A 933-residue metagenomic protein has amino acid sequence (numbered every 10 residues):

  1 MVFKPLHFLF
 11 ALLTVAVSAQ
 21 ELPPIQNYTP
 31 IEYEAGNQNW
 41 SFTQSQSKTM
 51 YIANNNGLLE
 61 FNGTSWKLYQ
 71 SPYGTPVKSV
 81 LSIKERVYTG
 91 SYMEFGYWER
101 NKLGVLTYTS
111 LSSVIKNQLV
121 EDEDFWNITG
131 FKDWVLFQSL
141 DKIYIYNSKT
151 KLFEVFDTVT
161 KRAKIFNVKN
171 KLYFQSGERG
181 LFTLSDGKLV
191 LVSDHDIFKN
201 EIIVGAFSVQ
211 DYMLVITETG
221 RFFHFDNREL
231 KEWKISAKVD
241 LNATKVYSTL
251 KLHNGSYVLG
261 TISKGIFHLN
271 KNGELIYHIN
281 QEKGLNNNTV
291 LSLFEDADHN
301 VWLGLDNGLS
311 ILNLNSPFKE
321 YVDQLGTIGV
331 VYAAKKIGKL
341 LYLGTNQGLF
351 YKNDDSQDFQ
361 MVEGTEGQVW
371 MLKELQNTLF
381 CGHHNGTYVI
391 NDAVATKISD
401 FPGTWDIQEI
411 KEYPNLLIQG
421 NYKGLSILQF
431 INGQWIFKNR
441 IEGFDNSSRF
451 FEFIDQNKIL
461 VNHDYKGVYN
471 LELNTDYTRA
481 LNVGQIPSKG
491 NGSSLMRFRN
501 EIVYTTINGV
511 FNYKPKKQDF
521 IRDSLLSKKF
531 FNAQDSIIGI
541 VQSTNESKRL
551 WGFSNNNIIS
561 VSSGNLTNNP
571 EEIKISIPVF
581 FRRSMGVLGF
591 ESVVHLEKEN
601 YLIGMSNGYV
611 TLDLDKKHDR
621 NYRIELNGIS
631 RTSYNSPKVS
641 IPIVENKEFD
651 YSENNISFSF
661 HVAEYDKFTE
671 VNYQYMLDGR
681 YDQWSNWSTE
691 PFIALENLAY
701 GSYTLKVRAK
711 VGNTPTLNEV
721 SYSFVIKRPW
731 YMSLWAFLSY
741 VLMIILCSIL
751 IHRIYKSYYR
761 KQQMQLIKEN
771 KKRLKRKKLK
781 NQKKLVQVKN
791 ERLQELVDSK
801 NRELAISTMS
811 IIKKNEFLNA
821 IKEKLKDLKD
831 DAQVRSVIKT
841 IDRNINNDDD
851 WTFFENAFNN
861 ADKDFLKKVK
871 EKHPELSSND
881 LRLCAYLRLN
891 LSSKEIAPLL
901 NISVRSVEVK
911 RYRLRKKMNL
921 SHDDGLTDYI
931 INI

Functional and structural regions predicted by a protein language model:
A19-Q44, K48, S71-P76, Y97-F125 (+17 more regions): Residue-level "micro-hotspots" composed of small/polar
Q44-S47, S82-E85, G130-K132, N167-K169 (+10 more regions): Residue-level detector of Asp-centered blade-edge/turn motifs that repeat once per structural unit in beta-propeller
T49-I52, R86-T89, W134-F137, K171-F174 (+10 more regions): Conserved beta-propeller blade signature
N55-L59, Y92-G96, D141-Y144, G177-L181 (+10 more regions): Loop/turn residues immediately N-terminal
N62-S65, R100-L103, N147-K151, S185-K188 (+10 more regions): Short loop/turn segments that connect beta-strands within beta-propeller blades
K319-D323, L746-N819: Cytosolic signal-transmission helices at domain junctions
N846, T852-V909, D928-I933: Helix-turn-helix DNA-binding segment
Y912-I933: Basic, Lys/Arg-enriched C-terminal extension of HTH/homeodomain DNA-binding domains
